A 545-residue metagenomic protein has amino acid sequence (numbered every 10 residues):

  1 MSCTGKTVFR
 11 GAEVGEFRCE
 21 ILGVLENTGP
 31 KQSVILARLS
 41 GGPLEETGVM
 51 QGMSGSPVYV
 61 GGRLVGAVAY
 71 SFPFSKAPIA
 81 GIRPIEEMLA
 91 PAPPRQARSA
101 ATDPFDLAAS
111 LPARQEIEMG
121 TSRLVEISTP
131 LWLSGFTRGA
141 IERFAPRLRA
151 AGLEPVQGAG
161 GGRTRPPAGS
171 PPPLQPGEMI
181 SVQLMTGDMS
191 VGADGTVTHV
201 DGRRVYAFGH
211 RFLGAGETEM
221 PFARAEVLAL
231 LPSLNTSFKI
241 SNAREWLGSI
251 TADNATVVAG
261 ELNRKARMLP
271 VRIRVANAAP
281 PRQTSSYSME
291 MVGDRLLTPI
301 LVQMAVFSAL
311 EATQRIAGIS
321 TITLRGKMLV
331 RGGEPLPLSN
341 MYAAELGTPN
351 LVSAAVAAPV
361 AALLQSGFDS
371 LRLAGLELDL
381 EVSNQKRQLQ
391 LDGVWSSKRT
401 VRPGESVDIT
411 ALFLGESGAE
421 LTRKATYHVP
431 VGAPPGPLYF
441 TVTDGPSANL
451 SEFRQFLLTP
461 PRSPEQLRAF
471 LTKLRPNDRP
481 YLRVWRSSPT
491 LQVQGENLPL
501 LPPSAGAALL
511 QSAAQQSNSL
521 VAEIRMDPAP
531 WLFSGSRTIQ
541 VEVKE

Functional and structural regions predicted by a protein language model:
M1-E545: Terminal presequence/propeptide segments associated with secretion/organelle targeting and zymogen/polyprotein
